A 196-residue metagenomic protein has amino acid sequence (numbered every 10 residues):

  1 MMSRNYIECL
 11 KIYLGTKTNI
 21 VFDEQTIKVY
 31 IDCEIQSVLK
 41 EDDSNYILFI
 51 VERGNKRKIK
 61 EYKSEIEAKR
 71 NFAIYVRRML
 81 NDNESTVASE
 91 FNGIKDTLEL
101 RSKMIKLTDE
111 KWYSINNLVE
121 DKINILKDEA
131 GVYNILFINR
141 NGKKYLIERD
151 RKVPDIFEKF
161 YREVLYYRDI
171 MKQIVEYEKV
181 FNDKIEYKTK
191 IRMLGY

Functional and structural regions predicted by a protein language model:
M1-Y46: Ordered, small/hydrophobic-rich secondary-structure cores
S3, E65, E90-T97, D150-V153 (+1 more regions): Intrinsic-disorder-associated interaction segments
K28-R57, Y75, D128-N139: Short aromatic-glycine-(Arg/Gly/Cys) micro-motifs in beta-strand/loop hairpins
R53-I66, K143-V153: A short, exposed loop/beta-hairpin motif centered on an aromatic-Gly-Thr core
E65-R77, F157-V164: Repeat-associated, polar segments at repeat-unit boundaries in modular proteins
N71-N117: Surface-exposed beta-loop interaction hotspot
R101-Y196: Intrinsically disordered, low-complexity, charge-dense segments enriched in Lys/Arg and Glu/Asp interspersed
